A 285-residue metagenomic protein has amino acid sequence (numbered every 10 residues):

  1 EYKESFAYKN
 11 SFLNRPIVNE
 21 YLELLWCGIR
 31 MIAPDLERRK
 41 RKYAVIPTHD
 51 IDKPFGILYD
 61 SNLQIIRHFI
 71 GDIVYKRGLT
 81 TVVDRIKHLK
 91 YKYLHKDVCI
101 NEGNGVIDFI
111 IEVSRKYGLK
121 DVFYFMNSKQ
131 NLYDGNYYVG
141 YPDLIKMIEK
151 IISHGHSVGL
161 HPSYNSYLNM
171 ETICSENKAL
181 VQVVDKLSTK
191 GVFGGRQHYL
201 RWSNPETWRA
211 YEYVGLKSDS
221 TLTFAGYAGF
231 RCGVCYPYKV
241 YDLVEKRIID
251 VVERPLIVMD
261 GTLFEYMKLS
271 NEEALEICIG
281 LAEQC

Functional and structural regions predicted by a protein language model:
E1-Y138, F224-Y227, C232-P237, L243-C285: Terminal accessory/targeting
D50, H161, Y211: Conserved hydrophobic/aromatic pocket- or pore-lining residues that grip, position, or stack substrates in active sites
K53, I57, R77-K87, G105-R201: Metal-dependent polysaccharide deacetylase catalytic core of the NodB/CE4 family, i.e., the active-site-bearing domain
I66-I73, I151-H161, T189-L200, S218-R231 (+1 more regions): Short, surface-exposed, charge-dense and proline/glycine-enriched linear segments
R67-G71, D143-M147, L180-Q182, G215-D219 (+2 more regions): Short, surface-exposed linear patches
S166-R247: Catalytic domains of cell-wall/extracellular-matrix polysaccharide-remodeling enzymes, centered on de-N-acetylation
